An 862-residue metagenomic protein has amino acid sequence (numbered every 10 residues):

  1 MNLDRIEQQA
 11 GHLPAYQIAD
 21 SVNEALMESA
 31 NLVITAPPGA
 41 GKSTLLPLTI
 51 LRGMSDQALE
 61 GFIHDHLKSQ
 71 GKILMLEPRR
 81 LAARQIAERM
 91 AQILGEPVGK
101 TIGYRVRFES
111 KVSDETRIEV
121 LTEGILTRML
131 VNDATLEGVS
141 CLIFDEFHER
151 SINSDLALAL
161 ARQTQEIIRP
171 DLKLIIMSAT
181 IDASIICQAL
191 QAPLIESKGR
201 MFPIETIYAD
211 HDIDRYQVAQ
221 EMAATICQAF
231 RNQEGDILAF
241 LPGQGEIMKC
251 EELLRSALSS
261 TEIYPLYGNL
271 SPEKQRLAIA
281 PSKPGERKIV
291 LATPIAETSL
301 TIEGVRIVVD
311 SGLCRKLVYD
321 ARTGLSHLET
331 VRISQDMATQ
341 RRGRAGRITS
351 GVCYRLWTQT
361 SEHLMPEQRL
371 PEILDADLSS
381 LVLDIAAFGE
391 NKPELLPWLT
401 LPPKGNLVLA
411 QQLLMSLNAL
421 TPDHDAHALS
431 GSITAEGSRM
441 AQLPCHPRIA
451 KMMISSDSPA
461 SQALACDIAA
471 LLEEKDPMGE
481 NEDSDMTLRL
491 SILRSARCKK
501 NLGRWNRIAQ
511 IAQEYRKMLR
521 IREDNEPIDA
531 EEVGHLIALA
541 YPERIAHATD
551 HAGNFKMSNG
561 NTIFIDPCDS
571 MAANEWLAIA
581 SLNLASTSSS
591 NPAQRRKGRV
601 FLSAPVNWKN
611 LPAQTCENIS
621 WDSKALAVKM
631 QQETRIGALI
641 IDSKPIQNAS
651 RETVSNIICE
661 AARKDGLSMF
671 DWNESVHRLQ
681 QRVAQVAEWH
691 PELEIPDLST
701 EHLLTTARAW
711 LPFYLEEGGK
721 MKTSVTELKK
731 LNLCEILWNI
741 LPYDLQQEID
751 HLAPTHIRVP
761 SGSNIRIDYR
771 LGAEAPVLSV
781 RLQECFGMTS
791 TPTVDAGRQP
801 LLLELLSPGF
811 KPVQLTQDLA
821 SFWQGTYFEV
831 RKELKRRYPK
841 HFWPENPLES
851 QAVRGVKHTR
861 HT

Functional and structural regions predicted by a protein language model:
M1-M452, K517, D524, F564 (+4 more regions): P-loop NTPase motor module signature
T44, L253, S259-S260, P265 (+7 more regions): Second RecA-like catalytic domain
V98, A548-H551, I749-A753: A short, compositionally biased
L194-S197, G553-M557, A753-P760: Short acidic-hydrophobic surface loop/beta-edge motif
M201, T562, S763-I765: Short, solvent-exposed loop/turn motifs
G343, A578-A604, V780-L802: Short, solvent-exposed cationic patches
I537-A538, C568, V628-T862: A positional "C-terminalness" feature that preferentially activates on distal terminal regions of long, nucleic
